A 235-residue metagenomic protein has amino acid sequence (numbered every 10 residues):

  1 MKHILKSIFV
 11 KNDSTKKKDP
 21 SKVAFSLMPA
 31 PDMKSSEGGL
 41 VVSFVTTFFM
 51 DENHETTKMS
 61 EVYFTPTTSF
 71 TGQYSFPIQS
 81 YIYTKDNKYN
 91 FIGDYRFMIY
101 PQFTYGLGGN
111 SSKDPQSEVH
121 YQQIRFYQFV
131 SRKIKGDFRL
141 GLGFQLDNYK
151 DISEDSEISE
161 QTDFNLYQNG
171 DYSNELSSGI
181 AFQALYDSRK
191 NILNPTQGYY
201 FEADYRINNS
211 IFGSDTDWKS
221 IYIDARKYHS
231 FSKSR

Functional and structural regions predicted by a protein language model:
M1-L5, N12, V23-S26, D32 (+2 more regions): Transmembrane beta-strand segments of outer-membrane beta-barrel domains in Gram-negative and organellar OMPs
M1-Y95, N169-T196: Outer-membrane beta-barrel initiation region
